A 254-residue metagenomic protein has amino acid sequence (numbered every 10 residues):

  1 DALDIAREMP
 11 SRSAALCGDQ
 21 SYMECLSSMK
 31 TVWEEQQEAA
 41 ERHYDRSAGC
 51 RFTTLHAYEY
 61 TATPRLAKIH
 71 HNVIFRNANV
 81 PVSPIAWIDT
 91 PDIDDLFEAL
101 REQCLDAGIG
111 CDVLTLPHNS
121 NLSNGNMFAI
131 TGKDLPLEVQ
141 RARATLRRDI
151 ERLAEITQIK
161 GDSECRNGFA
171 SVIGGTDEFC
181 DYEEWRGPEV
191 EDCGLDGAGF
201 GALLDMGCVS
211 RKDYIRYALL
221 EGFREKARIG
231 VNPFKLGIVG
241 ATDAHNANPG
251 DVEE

Functional and structural regions predicted by a protein language model:
D1-E254: Extended, charged catalytic domains and RNA/DNA-binding interfaces, predominantly in divalent-metal-using enzymes
